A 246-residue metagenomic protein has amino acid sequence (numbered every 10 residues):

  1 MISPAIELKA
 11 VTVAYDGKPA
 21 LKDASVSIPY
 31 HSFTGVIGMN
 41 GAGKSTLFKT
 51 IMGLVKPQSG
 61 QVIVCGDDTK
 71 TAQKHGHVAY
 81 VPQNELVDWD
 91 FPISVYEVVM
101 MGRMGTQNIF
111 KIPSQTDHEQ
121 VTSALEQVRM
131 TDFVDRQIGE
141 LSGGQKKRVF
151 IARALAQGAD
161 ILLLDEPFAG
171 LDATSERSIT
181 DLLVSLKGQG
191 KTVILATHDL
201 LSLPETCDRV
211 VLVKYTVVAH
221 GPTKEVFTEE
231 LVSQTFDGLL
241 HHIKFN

Functional and structural regions predicted by a protein language model:
M52: Helix-to-loop junction immediately C-terminal to a conserved catalytic motif
G60-K74, V78: Conserved ABC transporter NBD signature motif
M100, Q115-F133: Conserved ABC ATPase "signature" region
Q137-L141, Q145: Conserved ABC ATPase signature
L162-D165: Catalytic Walker B motif of ABC-type/P-loop ATPase nucleotide-binding domains
L203-E205: A short, surface-exposed alpha-helical micro-motif characterized by mixed small hydrophobic and charged/polar residues
V210-T223: H-loop (His-switch) and adjacent beta-strand-loop-beta switch element of ABC-type ATPase nucleotide-binding domains
